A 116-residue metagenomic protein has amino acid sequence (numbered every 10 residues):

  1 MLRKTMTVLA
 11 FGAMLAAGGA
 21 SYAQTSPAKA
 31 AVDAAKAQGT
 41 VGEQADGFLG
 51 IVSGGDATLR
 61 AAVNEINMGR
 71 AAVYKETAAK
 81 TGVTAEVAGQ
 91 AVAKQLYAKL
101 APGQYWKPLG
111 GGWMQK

Functional and structural regions predicted by a protein language model:
M1-L9: Bacterial N-terminal signal peptides that target proteins for export
V8-A17: Bacterial N-terminal signal peptides
A17-G18, A78: Secondary-structure transition/hinge residues
G19-Q24: Sec/Tat signal peptide C-region and signal peptidase I cleavage site
T25-A61, A85-K116: Amphipathic, charged alpha-helical segments and their helix-to-coil junctions in extracytoplasmic/peripheral assemblies
V63-A78: Short, well-ordered alpha-helical segments
